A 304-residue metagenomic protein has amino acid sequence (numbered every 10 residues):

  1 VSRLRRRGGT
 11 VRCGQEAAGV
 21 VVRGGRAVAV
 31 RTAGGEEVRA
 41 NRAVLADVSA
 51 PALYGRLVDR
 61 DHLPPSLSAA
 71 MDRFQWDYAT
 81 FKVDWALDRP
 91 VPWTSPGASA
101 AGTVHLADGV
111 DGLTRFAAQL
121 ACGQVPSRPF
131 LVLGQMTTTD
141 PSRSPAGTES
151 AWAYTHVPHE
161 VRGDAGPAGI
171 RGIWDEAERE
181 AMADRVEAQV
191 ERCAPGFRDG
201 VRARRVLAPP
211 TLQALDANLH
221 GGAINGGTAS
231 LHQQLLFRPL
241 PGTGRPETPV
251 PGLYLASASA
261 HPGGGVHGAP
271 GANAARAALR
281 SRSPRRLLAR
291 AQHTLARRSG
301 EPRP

Functional and structural regions predicted by a protein language model:
V1-G9: N-terminal Rossmann-like dinucleotide/flavin-binding domain of flavoprotein oxidoreductases that bind FAD/FMN
G9, Q15-P145: Mid-domain catalytic core of redox enzymes that form a hydrophobic substrate pocket/lid adjacent to a catalytic redox
T10, G14, A194-R205, R286-A289: Flexible, glycine/charged-enriched surface loops at secondary-structure junctions
G19-V22, L207, R280-P304: Active-site-proximal substrate-binding core of FAD-dependent oxidoreductases
L45, W85, A153, V190 (+3 more regions): Hydrophobic, well-ordered secondary-structure elements that form the walls of internal hydrophobic environments
A86-A214: C-terminal segments that line or cap access tunnels to active or ligand-binding sites in enzymes and enzyme-associated
P126-G134, R192-H261: A glycine-rich dinucleotide-binding beta-alpha-beta segment and adjacent secondary-structure elements that constitute
A258-L279: A conserved FAD-binding loop/helix module that cradles the flavin
